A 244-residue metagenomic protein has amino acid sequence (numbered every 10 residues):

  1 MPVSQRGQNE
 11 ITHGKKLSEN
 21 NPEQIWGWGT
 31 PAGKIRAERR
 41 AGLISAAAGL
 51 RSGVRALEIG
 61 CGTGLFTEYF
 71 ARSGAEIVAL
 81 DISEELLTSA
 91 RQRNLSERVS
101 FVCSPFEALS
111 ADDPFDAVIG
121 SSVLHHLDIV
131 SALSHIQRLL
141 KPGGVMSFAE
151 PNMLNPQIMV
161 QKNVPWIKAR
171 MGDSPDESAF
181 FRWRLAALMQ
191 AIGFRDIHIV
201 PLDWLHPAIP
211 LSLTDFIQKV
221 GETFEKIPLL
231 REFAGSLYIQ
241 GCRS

Functional and structural regions predicted by a protein language model:
M1-L50: Conserved class I S-adenosyl-L-methionine
G53-G62: Conserved class I S-adenosyl-L-methionine
L65-E107: Class I SAM-dependent methyltransferase SAM/SAH-binding core
E107-A117: A short acidic, Gly/Pro-enriched loop at the edge of an enzyme's catalytic core that lines a small-molecule cofactor
L127, A169-R184: Acceptor-substrate binding/catalytic loop of class I
S131-P142: A short glycine-rich, Lys/Arg-flanked "PGG" loop and its adjoining helix->strand segment in the class I
S147-A169: Conserved class I S-adenosyl-L-methionine
Q161, P165-W166, I197-S244: A C-terminal cap/extension of S-adenosyl-L-methionine-dependent methyltransferases that defines the acceptor-substrate
